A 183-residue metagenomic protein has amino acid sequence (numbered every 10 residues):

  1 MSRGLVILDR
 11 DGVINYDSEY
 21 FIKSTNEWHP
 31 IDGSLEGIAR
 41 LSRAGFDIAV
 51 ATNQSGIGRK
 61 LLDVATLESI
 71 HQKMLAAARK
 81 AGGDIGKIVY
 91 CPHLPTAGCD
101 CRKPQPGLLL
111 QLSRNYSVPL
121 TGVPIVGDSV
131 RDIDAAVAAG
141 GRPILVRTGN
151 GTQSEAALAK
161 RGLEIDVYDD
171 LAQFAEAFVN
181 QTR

Functional and structural regions predicted by a protein language model:
M1-A49: Active-site neighborhood of HAD-like aspartate-dependent phosphohydrolases
S2, V64-G86, L94-I125, S129-R183: Asp-based, Mg2+/Mn2+-dependent phosphohydrolase catalytic module
I7-D9, A51, V126, Y168: Generic enzyme active-site microenvironment
V13-N15, I57, D132, G151: Active-site loop signature of alpha/beta-hydrolase-fold enzymes
I14-S18, N53-S55, K87-Y90, L110-S113: A short alpha-helix capping/helix-coil boundary motif
S18-I22, K60-L61, A156-L158: Short acidic, glycine/proline-rich loop/turn micro-motifs
S34, I38-H71, D84-A97, A136: Substrate-recognition element of Asp-dependent hydrolases with the DxDx(T/V) motif
